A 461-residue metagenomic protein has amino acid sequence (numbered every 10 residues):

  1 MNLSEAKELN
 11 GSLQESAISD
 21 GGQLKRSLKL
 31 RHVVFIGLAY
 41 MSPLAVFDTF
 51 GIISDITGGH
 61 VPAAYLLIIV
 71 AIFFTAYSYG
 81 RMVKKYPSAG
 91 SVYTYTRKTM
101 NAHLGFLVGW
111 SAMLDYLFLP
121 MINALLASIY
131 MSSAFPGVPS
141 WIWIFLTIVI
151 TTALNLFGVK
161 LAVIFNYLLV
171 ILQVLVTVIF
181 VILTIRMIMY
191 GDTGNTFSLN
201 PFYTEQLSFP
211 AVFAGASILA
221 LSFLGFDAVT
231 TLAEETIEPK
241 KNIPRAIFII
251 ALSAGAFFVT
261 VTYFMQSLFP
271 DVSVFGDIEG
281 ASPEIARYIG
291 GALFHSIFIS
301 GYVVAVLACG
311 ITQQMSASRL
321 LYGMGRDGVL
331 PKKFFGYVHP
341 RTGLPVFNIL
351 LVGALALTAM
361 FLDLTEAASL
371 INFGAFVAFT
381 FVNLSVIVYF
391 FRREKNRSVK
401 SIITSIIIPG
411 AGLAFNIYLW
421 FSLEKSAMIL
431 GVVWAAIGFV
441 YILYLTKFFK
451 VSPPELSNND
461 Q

Functional and structural regions predicted by a protein language model:
M1-G51, D55-H60, I72-Y77, A89 (+2 more regions): Membrane-interface "cap" regions at the ends of multi-pass membrane proteins
L3-A6, E15, T94-R97, A124-I144 (+6 more regions): Helix-loop-helix connectors at the membrane interface of multi-pass transporters/channels
S19, L24, G58-P62, L66 (+2 more regions): Helix-loop-helix junctions that connect adjacent transmembrane segments in multi-pass membrane transporters
V46-W143, T147, I250-T260, G431-V440: Extracellular loop-to-transmembrane helix junctions
S88, S111-L125, F223, A228-T236 (+2 more regions): Membrane-helix boundary/coupling elements in multi-pass transport proteins
T94-Y95, N101, S133, A246-I311 (+1 more regions): TM-loop-TM module centered on a large, flexible mid-protein loop between adjacent transmembrane helices in multi-pass
S140-T196, I247-L252, I371-V382, T404 (+2 more regions): Membrane-interface loop-to-helix entry segments
A375, I403-Q461: A generic transmembrane alpha-helix motif of multi-pass inner-membrane proteins
